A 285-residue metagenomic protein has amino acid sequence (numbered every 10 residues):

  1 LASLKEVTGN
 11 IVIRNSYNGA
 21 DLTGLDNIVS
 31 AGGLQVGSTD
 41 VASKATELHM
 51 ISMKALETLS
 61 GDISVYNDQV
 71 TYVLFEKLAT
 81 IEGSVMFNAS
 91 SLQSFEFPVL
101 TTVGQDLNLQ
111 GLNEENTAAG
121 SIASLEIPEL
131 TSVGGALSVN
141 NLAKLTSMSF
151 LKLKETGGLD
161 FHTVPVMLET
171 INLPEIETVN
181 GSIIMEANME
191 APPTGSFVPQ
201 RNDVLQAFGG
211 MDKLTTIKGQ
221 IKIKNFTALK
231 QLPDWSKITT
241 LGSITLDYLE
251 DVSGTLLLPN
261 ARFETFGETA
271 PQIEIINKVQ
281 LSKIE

Functional and structural regions predicted by a protein language model:
V7-Y72, K77-Q93, V99, G104-S124 (+4 more regions): Concave beta-strand-loop units of leucine-rich repeat
